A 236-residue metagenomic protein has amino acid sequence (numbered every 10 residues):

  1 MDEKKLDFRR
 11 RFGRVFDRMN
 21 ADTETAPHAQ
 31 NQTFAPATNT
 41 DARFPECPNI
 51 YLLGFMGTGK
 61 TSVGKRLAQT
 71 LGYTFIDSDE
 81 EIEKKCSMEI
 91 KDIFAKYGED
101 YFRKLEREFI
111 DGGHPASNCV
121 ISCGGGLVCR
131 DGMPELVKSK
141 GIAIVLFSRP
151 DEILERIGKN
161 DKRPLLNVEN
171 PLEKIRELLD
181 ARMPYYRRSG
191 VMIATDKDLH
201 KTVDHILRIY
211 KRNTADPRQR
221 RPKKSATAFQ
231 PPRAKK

Functional and structural regions predicted by a protein language model:
D2-T23, D41-P45, R66, T70 (+1 more regions): NTP-dependent small-molecule kinase module
L52: Hydrophobic anchor at the beta1->P-loop junction of P-loop NTPases
F55: P-loop (Walker A) phosphate-binding loop of NTP-binding proteins
T61: Walker A/P-loop
D77-L127, D131-K138, R163: ATP-dependent small-molecule kinase phosphotransfer cores that center on conserved nucleotide phosphate-binding segments
G125-L127, R149-D151, D198: Short glycine-rich anion-binding loops that position phosphate/pyrophosphate groups of nucleotides and phosphorylated
K140-P184: A glycine- and Lys/Arg-enriched "phosphate-lid" helix/loop adjacent to the NTP-binding pocket of small-molecule kinases
